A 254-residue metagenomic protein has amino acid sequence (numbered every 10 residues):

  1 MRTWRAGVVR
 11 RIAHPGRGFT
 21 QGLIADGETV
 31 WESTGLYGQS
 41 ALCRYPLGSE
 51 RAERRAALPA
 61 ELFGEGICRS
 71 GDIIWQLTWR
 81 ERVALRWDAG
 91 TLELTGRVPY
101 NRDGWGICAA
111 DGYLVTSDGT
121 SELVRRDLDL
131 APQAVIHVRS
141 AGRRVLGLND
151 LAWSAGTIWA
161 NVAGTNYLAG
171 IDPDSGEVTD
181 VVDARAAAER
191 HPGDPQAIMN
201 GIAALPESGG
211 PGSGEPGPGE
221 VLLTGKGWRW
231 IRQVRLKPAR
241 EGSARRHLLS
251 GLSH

Functional and structural regions predicted by a protein language model:
M1-R17, L47-A52: A short helix->beta-strand "capping" segment at the edge of beta-propeller domains
V9-A41, R55-C68, W105, G201 (+1 more regions): Beta-strand-rich domains and repeat architectures in extracellular enzymes and scaffolds, especially beta-propellers
R11-G16, R55-A60, G96-R102, I136-R143 (+2 more regions): Surface loop/turn motifs at the tips and blade-to-blade linkers of beta-strand repeat domains
T20, L148, D194-G209, P218: Signature of short aromatic-glycine-proline-rich micro-motifs recurring in repeat-based ectodomains
G27-E28, G71-D72, D111-G112, A155-G156 (+1 more regions): Short coil/turn segments that connect the beta-strands within blades of beta-propeller domains
E28-Y37, I74-E81, L114-T120, A160-G164 (+1 more regions): Conserved beta-strand positions in repeat-built beta-propeller and related beta-rich domains
Y45-E50, D88-L92, D127-A131, D172-G176 (+1 more regions): Short loop/turn segments that connect beta-strands within beta-propeller blades
A84-A141: Hydrophobic, well-structured mid-protein blocks that either form specific transmembrane helices
